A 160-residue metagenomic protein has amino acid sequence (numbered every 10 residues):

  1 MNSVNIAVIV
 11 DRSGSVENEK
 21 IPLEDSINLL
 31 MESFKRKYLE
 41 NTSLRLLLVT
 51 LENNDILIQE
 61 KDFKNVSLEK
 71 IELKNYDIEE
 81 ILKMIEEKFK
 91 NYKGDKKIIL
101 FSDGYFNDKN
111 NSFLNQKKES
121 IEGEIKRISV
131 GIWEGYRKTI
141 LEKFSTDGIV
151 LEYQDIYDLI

Functional and structural regions predicted by a protein language model:
N2-Q59, K97-F101: Von Willebrand factor
V16-E19, F106-L114, K138-I140: Extracytoplasmic/secreted cell-surface and envelope-processing proteins
I21-E24, D62-F63, F113-Q116, K143-F144: Short, glycine/charged-enriched secondary-structure capping and boundary segments
I27-K35, M84-E86, L114-Q116: Short, well-ordered amphipathic alpha-helices
S33-N41, K88-Y92, K118-S120: Alpha-helix termini
T42-L44, K93-D95, G123-R127: Loop/turn elements at helix/coil->beta-strand transitions in domains of secreted/extracellular proteins
N54-D95, F106-D108, I128-T139, D158: Von Willebrand factor
K117-I160: Von Willebrand factor type A / integrin I
